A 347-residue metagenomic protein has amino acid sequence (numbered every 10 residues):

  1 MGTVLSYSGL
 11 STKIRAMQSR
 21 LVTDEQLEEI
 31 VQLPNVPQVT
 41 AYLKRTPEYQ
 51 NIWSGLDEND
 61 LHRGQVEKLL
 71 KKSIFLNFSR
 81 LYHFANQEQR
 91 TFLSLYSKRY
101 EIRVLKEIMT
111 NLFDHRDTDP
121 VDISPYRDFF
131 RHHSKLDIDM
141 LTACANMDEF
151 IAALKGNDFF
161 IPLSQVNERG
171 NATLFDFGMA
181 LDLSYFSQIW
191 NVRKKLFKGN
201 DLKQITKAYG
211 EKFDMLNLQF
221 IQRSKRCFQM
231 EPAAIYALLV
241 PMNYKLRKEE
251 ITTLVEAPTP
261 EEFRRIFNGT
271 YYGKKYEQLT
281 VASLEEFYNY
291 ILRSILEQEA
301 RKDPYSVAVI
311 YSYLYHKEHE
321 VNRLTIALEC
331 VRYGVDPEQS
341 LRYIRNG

Functional and structural regions predicted by a protein language model:
M1-G347: N-terminal domain-start signal
